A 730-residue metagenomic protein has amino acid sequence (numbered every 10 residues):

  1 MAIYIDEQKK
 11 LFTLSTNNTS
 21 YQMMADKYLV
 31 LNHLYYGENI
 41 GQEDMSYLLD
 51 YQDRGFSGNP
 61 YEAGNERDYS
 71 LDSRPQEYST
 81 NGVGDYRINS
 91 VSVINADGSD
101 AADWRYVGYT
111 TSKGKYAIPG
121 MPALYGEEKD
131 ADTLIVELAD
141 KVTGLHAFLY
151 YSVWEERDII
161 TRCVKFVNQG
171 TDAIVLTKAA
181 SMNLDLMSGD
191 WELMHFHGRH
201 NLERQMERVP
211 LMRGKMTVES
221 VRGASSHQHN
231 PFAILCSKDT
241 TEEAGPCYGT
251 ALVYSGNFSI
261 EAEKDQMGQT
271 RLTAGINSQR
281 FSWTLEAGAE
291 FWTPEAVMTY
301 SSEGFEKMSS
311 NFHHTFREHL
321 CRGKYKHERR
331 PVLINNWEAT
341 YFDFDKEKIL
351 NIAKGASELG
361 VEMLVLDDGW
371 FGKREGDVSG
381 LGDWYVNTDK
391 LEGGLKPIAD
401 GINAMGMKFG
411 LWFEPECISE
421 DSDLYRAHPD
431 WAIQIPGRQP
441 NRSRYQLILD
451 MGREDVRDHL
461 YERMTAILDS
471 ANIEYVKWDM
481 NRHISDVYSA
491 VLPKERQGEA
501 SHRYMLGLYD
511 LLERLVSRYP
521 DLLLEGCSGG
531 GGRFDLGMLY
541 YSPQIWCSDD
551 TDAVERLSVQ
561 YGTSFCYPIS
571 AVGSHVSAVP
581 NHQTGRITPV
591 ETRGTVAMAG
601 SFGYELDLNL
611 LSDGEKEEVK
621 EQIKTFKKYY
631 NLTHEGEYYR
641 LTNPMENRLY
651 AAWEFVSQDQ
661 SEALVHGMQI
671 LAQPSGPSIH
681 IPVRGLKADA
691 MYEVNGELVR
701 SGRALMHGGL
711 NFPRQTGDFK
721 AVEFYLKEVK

Functional and structural regions predicted by a protein language model:
I5, K10-T13, N17, Y21 (+4 more regions): Polysaccharide-binding surfaces and accessory modules of carbohydrate-active proteins
N18, V164, G288, I334 (+6 more regions): Conserved, mostly hydrophobic/aromatic
D72-P75, S79-K115, E242-N257, Y300-K324 (+4 more regions): Glycine-rich, aromatic-flanked loop segments that form ligand/cofactor-binding clefts across common enzyme folds
A101-Y106, W283-S302, K720-K727: Short Pro-Gly-centered flexible turn/kink motifs
E242, P644-K687: Carbohydrate-binding surface patches
Y325-E462, Y475: Aromatic-lined carbohydrate-binding/catalytic grooves of carbohydrate-active enzymes
E392-G394, H428, A432-P589, S601 (+2 more regions): Active-site neighborhood of glycoside hydrolase catalytic domains
L671-K730: C-terminal beta-sandwich/jelly-roll accessory domains of carbohydrate-active enzymes
